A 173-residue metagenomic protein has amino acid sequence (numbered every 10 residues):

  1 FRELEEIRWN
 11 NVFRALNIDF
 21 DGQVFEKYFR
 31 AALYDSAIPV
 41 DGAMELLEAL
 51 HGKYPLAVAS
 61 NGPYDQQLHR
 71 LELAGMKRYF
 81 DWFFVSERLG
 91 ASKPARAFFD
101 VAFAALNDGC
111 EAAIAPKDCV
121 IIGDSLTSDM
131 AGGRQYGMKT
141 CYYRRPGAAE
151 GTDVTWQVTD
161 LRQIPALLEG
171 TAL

Functional and structural regions predicted by a protein language model:
F1-K27: A metal-dependent, Asp-based hydrolase signature
E3-R8, E45, K93, A97: Generic recognition of short, well-ordered alpha-helical interface segments
N10-A15, A31, A104, D108: A generic structural signal for well-ordered alpha-helical segments enriched in polar/charged residues
F20, E48, A59-L173: Asp-based, Mg2+/Mn2+-dependent phosphohydrolase catalytic module
Y28-S36: Surface-exposed cleft-lining segments at the edges of enzyme active sites
S36-V40, S92: A conditional alpha-helix N-cap/helix-loop micro-motif detector
G42-Y54: Catalytic-core regions built around general acid/base machinery
